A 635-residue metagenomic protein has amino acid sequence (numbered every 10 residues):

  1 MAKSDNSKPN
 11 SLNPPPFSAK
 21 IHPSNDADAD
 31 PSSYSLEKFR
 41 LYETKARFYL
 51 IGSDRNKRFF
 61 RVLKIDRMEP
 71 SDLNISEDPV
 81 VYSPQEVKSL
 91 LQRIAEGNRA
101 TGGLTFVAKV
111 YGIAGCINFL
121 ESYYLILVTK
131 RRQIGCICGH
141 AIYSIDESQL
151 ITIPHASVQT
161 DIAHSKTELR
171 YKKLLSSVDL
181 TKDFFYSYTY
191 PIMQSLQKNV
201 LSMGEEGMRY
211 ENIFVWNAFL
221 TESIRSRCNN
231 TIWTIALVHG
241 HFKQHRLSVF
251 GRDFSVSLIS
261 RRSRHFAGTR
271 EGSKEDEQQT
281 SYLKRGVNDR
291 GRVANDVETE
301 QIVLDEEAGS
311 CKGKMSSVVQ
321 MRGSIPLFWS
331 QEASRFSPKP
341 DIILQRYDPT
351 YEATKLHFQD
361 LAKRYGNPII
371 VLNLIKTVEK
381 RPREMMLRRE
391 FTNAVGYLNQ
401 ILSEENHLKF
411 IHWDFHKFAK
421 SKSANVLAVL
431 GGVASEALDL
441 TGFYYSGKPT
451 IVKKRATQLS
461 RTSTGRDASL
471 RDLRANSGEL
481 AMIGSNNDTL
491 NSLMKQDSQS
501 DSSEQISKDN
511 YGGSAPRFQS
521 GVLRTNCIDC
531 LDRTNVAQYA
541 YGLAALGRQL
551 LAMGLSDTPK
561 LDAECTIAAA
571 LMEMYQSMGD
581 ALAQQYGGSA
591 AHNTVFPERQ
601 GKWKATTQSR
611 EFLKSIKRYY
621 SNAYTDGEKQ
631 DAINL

Functional and structural regions predicted by a protein language model:
A2-P516, A545-L635: Phosphoinositide system proteins, centered on phosphoinositide phosphatases and their trafficking scaffolds
G521-A540: A phosphate-binding catalytic loop at a beta-strand-loop-alpha-helix junction that coordinates phosphoryl groups
